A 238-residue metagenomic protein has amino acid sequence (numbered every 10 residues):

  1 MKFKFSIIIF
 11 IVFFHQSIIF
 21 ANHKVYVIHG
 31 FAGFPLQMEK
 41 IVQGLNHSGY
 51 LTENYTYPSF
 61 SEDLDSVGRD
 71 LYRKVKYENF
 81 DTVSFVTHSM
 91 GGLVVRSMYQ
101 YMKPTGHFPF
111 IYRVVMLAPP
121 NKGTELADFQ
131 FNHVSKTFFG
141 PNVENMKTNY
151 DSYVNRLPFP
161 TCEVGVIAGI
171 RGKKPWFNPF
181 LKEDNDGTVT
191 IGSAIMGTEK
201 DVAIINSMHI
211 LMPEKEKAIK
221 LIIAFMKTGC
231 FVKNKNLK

Functional and structural regions predicted by a protein language model:
K4-H15: Sec-dependent N-terminal signal peptides
I19-A21: Boundary at the C-terminal end of the N-terminal hydrophobic targeting segment
H23-H29, T52-P58, E62-T161: Serine-dependent carboxylesterase/thioesterase catalytic core of lipase-like alpha/beta-hydrolase/SGNH enzymes
A32-G33, G92, N121-K122, I170-K173 (+1 more regions): Short, solvent-exposed loop/turn segments at secondary-structure junctions
F34-K40: The serine-hydrolase catalytic nucleophile loop
E39, S66-V67, G123-Q130, P175-F180 (+1 more regions): Short aromatic-enriched loop/helix-cap "lid" or pocket-rim segments at secondary-structure transitions that line
K40-Y50: A short, Lys/Arg-enriched amphipathic alpha-helix followed by its capping loop at the start of a domain
P158-K238: C-terminal catalytic-base region of ester-bond hydrolases, centering on the histidine of the charge-relay
